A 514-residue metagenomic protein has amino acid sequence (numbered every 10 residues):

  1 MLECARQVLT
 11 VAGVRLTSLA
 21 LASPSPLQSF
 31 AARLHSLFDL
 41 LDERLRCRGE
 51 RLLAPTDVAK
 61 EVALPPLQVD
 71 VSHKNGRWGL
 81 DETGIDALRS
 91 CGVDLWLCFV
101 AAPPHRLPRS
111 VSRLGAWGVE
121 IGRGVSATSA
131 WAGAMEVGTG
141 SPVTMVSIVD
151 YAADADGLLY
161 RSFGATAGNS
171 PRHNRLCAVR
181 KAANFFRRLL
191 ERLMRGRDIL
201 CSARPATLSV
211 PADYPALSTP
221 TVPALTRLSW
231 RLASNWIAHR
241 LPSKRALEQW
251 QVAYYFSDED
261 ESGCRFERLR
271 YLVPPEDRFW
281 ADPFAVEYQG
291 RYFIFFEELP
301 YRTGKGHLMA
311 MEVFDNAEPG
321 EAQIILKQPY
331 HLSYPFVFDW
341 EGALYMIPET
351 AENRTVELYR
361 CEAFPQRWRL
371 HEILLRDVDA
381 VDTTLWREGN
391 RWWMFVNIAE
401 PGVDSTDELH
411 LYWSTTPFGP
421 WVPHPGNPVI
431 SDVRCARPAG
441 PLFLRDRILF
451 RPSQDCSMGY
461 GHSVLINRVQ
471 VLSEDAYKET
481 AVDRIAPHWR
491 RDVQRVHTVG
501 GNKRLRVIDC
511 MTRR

Functional and structural regions predicted by a protein language model:
M1-F293, E297-L332, F336-D339, L344-Y345 (+4 more regions): One-carbon transfer enzymes
G263-L272, N316-I325, C361-D377, Y412-R434 (+1 more regions): Blade-edge beta-strand/turn elements of extracellular beta-propeller and related beta-sheet repeat scaffolds
P275-W280, Q328-L332, D432-A439, W489-Q494: Short glycine-/Asp-/Thr-/Trp-enriched loop segments that recur within the blades of beta-propeller repeat domains
F279-Y288, S333-W340, D382-E388, P441-R445 (+1 more regions): Structural signature of eukaryotic scaffold interfaces centered on beta-propeller domains
F296-E298, P348-E349, V396-I398, S453-D455 (+1 more regions): Recurrent small/Gly-Pro-centered beta-turn motifs in extracellular repeat architectures
L299-T303, A351-R354, A399-V403, C456-G459: Short glycine/acidic-enriched loop and turn motifs that connect beta-strands
P423-K478: Glycine/small-residue-rich hydrophobic helix-like segments
S463-L472, E479, W489-R514: Blade-level signature of beta-propeller repeat domains, shared across WD40, Kelch, NHL, RCC1 and BNR/Asp-box propellers
